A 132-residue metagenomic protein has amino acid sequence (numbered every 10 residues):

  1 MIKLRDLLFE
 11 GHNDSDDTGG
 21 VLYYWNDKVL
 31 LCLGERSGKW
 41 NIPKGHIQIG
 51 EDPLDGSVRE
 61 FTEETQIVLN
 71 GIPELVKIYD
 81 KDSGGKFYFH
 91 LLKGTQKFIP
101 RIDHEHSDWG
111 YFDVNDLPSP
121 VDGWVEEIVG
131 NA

Functional and structural regions predicted by a protein language model:
M1-F9: Short acidic, low-complexity intrinsically disordered linear motifs used for protein-protein interactions
F9-L30, K77: Conserved N-terminal beta-strand and adjoining loop/helix that marks the start of the Nudix/MutT-like hydrolase domain
C32-G34: Short, acidic/hydrophobic/Gly-rich beta-strand patch recurrent on exposed beta strands that often constitutes part
G38-P43: Compact nucleic-acid interaction/catalytic patches
G45-A132: Unchanged
